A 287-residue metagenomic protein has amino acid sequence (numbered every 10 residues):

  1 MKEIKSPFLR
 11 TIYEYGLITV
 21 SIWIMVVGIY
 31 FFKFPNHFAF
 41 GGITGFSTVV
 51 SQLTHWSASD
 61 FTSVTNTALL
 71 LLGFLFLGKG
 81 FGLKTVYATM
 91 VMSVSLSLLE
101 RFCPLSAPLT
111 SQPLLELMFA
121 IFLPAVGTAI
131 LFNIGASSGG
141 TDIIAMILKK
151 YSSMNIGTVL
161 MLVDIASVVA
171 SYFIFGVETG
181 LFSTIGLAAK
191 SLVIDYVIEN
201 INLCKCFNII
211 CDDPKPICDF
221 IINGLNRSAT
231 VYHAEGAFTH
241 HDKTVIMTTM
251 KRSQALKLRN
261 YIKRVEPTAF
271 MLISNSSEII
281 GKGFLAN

Functional and structural regions predicted by a protein language model:
M1-K5, I201-N287: Peripheral (non-transmembrane) domains and long loops of multi-pass membrane proteins
K2-D213, G224: Core subunits and conserved enzymes of cellular information-processing and envelope-translocation systems across
